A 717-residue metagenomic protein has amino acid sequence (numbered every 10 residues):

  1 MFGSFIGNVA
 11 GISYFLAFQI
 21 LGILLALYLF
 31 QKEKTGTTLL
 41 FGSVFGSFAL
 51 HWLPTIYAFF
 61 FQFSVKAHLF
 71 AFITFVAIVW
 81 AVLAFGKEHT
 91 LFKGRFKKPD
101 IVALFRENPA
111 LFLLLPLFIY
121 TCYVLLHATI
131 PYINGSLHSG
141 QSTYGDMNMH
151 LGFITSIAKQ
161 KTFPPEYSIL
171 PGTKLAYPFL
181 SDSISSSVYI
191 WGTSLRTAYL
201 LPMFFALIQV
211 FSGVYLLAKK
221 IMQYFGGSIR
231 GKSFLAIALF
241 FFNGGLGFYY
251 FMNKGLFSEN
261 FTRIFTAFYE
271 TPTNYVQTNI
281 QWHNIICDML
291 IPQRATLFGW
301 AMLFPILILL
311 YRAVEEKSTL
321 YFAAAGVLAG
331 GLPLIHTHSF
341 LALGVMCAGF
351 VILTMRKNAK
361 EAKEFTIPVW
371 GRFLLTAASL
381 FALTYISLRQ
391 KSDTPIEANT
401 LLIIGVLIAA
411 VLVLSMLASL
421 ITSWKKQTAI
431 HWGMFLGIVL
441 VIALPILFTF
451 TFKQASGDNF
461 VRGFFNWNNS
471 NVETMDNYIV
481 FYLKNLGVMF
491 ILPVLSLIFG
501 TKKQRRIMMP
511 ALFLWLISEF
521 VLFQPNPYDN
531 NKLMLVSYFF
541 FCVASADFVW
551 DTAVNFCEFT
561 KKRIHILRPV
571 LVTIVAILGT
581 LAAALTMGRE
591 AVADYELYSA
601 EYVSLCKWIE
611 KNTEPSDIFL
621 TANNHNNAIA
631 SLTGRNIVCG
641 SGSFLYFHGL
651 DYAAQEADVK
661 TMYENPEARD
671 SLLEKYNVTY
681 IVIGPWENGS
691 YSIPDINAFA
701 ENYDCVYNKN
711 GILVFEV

Functional and structural regions predicted by a protein language model:
M1-F105, F365, W370-V406: Membrane-embedded, hydrophobic transmembrane alpha-helices
S4-F5, L117-M302, T337-L341, Y595-E596 (+1 more regions): Active-site lumenal/periplasmic loops and adjacent helix-entry segments of GT-C-fold, multi-pass membrane
S64-I133, I229-R230, F234, L417-T422: Start-transfer (signal-anchor) and selected internal transmembrane alpha helices of multi-pass inner/ER membrane
F204-I208, T296, L341-L343, T400-L407 (+1 more regions): Hydrophobic/aromatic-rich transmembrane helices and adjacent perimembrane loops
R230, P368-A382, I408-L412, T428-A443 (+1 more regions): Signature aromatic-anchored transmembrane alpha helix within multi-pass, membrane-resident enzymes that catalyze glycan
C287-L290, Y321-H336: Membrane-interface alpha helices of multi-pass inner-membrane proteins
P305-A313, M346-N358, S379, A409-K426 (+2 more regions): Hydrophobic, aromatic-rich transmembrane alpha-helices and their immediate juxtamembrane boundary segments
D547, C557-V717: Extracytoplasmic
